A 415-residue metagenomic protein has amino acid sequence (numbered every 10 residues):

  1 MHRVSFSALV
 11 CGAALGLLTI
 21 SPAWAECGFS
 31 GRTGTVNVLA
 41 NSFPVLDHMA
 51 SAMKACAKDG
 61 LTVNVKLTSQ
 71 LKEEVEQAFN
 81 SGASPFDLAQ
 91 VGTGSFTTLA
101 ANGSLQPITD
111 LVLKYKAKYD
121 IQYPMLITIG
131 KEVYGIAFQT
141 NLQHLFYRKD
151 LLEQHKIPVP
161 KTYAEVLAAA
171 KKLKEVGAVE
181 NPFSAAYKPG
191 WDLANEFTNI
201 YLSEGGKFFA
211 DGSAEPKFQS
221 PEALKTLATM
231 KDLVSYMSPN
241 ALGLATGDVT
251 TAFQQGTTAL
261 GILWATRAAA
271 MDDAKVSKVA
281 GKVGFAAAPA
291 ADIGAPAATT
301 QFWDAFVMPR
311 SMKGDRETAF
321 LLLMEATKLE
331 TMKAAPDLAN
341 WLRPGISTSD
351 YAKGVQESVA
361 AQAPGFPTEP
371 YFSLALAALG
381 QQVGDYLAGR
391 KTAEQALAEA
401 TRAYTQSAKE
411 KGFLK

Functional and structural regions predicted by a protein language model:
C11-G12, A23-T98, V159, L242 (+3 more regions): Conserved N-terminal structural module of periplasmic/extracytoplasmic solute-binding proteins
S30-R32, Q106-I121, P182-G190, E204-K225 (+5 more regions): Short, solvent-exposed loop/beta-turn-alpha elements that line the ligand-binding surface or hinge of extracytoplasmic
G31-T35, E153, V359-K415: Conserved C-terminal helix/tail region of periplasmic/extracytoplasmic solute-binding proteins
Q77-A78, S84-D87, Y115-L152, N181 (+2 more regions): A structural signal for short loop-to-beta-strand junctions that line the ligand-binding cleft of periplasmic/secreted
T93-L142, P158, L167, E196 (+1 more regions): Hinge/lid segment of periplasmic solute-binding proteins
Y134-I136, Q143, L167-P216, T258: Extracytoplasmic/periplasmic solute-binding protein
H155, L224, A228, D232-S238 (+1 more regions): Extracytoplasmic/periplasmic substrate-recognition and gating elements
A170-K172, G212-L242: Glycine-centered hinge/linker elements that transmit conformational signals in sensory and ligand-binding systems
